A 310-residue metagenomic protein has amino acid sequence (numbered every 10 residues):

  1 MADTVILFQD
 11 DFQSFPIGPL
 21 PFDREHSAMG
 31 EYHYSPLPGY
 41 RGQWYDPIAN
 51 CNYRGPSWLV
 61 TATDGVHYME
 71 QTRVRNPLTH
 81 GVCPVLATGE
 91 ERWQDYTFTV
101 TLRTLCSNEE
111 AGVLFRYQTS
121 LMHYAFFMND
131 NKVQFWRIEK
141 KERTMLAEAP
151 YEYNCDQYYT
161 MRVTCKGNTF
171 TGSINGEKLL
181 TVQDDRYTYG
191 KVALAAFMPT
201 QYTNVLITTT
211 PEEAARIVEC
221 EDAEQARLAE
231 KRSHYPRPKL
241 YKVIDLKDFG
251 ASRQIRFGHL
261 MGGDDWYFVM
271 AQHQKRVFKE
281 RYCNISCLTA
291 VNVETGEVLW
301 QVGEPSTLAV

Functional and structural regions predicted by a protein language model:
M1-L240, G250, Q272: Extracellular glycan-recognition regions
F170-T171, I255, L288-V291: Generic short beta-strand
N175, E294-T295: Residue-level recognition of short loop/turn positions
T188, D248-S252, E304-A309: Short coil/turn segments at the loop-to-beta-strand junctions that recur within blades of beta-propeller repeat folds
K231-Y235, V243, E304-L308: Surface-exposed loop and turn segments in beta-propeller and other repeat-based domains that flank or scaffold
L240-K247, E297-V302: A short beta-strand motif characteristic of beta-propeller blades
K242-S286: Beta-strand-rich domains and repeat architectures in extracellular enzymes and scaffolds, especially beta-propellers
N284-T289, G296-V310: Blade-loop segments of beta-propeller domains
